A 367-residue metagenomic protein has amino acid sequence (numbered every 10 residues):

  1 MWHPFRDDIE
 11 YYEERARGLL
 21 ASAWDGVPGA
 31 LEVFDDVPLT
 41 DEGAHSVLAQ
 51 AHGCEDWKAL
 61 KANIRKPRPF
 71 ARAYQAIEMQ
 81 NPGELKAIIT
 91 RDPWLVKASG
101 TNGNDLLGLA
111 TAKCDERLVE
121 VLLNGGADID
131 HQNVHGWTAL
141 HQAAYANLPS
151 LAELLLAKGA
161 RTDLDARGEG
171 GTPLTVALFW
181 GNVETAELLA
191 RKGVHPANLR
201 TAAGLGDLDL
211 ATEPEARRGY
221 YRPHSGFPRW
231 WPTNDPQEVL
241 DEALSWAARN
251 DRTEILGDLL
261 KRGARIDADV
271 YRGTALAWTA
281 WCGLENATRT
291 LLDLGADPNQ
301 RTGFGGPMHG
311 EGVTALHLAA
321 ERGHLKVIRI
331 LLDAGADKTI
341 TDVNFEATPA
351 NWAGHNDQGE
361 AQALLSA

Functional and structural regions predicted by a protein language model:
M1-A87, R91-D92, L109: Intrinsically disordered, low-complexity eukaryotic regions enriched in glycine, serine and charged residues
G53-R65, L178-G193: Short, structured interface segments
P69-Q75, A98-L109, Q132-T138, D165-T175 (+5 more regions): Ankyrin-repeat boundary/"N-cap" motif
Q75-Q80, L109-D115, Q142-L148, V176-N182 (+6 more regions): Ankyrin repeat A-helix N-terminal signature
E84, R117-L118, S150-L151, E184-T185 (+5 more regions): Conserved ankyrin/ankyrin-like repeat signature
I89-W94, E120-D128, L154-R161, L188-V194 (+6 more regions): Ankyrin repeat domain, specifically the short helix-to-loop turn at the C-terminus of the second helix of each repeat
D128-E153, A157-G181: A generic tandem-repeat structural signature
G170-R191, K338-A367: Leucine-rich solenoid repeat scaffolds
